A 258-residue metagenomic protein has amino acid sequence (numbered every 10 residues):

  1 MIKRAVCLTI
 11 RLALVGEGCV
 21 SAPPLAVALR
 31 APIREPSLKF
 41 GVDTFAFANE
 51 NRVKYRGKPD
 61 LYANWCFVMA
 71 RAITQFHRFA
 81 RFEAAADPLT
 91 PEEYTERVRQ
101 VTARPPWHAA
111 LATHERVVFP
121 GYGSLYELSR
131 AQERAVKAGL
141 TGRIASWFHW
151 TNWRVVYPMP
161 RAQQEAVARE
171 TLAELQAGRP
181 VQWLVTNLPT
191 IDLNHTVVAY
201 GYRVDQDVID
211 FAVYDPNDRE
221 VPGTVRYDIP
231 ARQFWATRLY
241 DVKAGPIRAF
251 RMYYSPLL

Functional and structural regions predicted by a protein language model:
M1-T9: Bacterial N-terminal signal peptides that target proteins for export
I2, A22-P23: Large, modular interaction/toxin scaffolds in secreted and membrane-associated proteins
P23-L29, T190-N194, Y202-L258: Cys-His-centered catalytic/binding microenvironment captured across papain-like cysteine peptidases and homologous
L29-R161: Cysteine-nucleophile protease catalytic domains, especially the papain-like/related folds used in DUB/UBL proteases
M159-V208: Active-site-adjacent substructure of cysteine-protease-like catalytic cores
